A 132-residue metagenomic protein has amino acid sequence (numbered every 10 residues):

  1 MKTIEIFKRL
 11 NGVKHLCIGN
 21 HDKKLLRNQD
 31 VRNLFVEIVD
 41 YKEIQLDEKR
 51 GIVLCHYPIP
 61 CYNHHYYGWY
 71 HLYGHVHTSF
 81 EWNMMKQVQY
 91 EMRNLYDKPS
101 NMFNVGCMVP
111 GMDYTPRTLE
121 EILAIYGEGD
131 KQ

Functional and structural regions predicted by a protein language model:
M1-K42: Core catalytic region of metal-dependent phosphoesterases/phosphodiesterases, especially metallo-beta-lactamase-like
H15, D30-D130: Conserved beta-sheet core of the metallophosphoesterase superfamily
